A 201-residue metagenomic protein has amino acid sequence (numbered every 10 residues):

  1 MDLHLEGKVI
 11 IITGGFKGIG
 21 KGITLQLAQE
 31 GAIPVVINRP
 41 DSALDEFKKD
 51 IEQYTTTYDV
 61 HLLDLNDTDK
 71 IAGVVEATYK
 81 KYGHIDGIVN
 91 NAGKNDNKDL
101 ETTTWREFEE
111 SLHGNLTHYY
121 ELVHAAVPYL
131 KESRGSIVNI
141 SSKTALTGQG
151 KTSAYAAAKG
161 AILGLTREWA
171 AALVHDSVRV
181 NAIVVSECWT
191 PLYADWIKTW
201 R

Functional and structural regions predicted by a protein language model:
F16-G18: Conserved glycine-rich cofactor-binding loop
E30-E46: Conserved glycine-rich Rossmann-like NAD(P)H-binding loop of the short-chain dehydrogenase/reductase
D99-L100, T104-L112, W200: Substrate-binding pocket helix/loop in short-chain dehydrogenase/reductase
E101, T147-S153, H175-D176: Active-site loop immediately N-terminal to the catalytic Tyr-X3-Lys motif of short-chain dehydrogenase/reductase
V123, A158, T166: Active-site helix of classical SDR
P128, A171-H175: Alpha-helical segment proximal to the catalytic Tyr-Lys
S142: Residue(s) in the substrate-gating loop at a strand-loop-helix junction that position the organic substrate next
